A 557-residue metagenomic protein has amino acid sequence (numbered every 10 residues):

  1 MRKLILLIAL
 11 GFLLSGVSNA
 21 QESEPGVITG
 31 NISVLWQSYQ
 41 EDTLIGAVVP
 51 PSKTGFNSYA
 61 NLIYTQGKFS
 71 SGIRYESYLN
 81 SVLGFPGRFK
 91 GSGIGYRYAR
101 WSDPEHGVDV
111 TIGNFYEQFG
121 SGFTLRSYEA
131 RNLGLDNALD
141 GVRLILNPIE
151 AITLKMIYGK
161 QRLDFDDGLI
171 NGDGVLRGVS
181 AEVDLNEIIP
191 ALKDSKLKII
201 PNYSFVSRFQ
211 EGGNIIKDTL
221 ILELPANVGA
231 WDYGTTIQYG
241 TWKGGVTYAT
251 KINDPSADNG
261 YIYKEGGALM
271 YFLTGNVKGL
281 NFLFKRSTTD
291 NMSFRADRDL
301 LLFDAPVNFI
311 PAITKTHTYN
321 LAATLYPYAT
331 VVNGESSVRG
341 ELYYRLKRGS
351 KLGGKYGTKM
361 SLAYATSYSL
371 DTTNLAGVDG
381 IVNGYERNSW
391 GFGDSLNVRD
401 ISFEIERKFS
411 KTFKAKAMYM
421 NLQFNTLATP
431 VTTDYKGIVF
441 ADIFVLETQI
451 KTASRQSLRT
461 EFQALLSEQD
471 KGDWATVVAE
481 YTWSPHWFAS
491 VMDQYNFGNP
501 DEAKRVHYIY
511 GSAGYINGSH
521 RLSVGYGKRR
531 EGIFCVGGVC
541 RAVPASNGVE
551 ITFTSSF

Functional and structural regions predicted by a protein language model:
M1-L4: Positively charged n-region of N-terminal signal peptides that target proteins for export
L7-S15: Bacterial N-terminal signal peptides
N19-E117, F123-T124, L139-I157, G172-P190 (+17 more regions): Beta-barrel outer-membrane channel/assembly domains of diderm bacteria
P51, L192-K196, P201-F205, L224-F557: Exposed, low-structure sequence patches enriched in small/polar residues
V82, P86-R88, D166-N171, K251-K264: Outer-membrane beta-barrel proteins
L125-A130: "Short basic amphipathic alpha-helical interaction patches in structured regions
G134-L135: Acidic, His- and aromatic-enriched active-site or binding-groove loops in soluble protein domains that engage sugars
